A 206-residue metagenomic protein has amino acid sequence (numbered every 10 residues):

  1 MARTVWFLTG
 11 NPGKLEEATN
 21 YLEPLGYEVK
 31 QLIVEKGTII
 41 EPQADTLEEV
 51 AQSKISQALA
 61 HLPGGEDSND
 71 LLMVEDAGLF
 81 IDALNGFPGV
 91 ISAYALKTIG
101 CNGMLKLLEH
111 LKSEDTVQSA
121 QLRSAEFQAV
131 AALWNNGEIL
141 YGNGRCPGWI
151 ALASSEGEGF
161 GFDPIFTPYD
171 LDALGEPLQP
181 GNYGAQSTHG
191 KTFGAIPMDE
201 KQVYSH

Functional and structural regions predicted by a protein language model:
A2-W6, P12-H206: Anionic-ligand binding patches
